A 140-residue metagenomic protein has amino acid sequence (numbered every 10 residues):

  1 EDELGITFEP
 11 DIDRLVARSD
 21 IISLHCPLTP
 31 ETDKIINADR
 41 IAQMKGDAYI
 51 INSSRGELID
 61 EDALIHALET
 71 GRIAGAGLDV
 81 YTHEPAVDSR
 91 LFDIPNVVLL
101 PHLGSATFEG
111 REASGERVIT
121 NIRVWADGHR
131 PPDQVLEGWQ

Functional and structural regions predicted by a protein language model:
E1-R90: Rossmann-like adenosine-cofactor binding region
E84-Q140: C-terminal helix-to-coil terminal segments
